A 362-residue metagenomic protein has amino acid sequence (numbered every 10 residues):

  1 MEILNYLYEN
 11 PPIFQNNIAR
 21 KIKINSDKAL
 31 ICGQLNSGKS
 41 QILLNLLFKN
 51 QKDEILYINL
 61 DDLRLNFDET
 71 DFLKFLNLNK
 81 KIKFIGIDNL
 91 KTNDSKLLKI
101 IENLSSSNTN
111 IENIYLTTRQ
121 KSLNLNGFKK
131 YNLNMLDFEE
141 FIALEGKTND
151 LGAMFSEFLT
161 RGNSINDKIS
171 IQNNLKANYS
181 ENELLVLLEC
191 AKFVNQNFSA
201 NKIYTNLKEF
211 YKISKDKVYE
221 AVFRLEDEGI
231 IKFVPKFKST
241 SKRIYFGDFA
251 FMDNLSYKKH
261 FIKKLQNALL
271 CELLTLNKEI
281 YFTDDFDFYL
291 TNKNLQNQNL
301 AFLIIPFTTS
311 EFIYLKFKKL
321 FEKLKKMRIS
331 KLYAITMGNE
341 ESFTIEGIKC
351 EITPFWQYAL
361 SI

Functional and structural regions predicted by a protein language model:
M1-I24: N-terminal pre-Walker A segment at the start of P-loop NTPase domains
N25-L44: Walker A/P-loop nucleotide-binding motif
D53-K81: Short glycine-rich substrate-engagement loop in P-loop NTPases that contacts/grips substrate
L76-L97: Conserved P-loop NTPase "ATPase switch" module shared by AAA+ and STAND
K91-I111: Conserved Walker B catalytic segment
I111-N113, T118-N197, N201, E226-G229: Interdomain motor-coupling "hinge/lid" segment immediately C-terminal to the ATP-binding subdomain of NTP-driven enzymes
N134-D137, N339-I362: Domain-level recognition of nuclease-like catalytic cores that cleave nucleotide substrates
N173-Q296: Accessory nucleic acid-recognition modules appended to NTPase machines
